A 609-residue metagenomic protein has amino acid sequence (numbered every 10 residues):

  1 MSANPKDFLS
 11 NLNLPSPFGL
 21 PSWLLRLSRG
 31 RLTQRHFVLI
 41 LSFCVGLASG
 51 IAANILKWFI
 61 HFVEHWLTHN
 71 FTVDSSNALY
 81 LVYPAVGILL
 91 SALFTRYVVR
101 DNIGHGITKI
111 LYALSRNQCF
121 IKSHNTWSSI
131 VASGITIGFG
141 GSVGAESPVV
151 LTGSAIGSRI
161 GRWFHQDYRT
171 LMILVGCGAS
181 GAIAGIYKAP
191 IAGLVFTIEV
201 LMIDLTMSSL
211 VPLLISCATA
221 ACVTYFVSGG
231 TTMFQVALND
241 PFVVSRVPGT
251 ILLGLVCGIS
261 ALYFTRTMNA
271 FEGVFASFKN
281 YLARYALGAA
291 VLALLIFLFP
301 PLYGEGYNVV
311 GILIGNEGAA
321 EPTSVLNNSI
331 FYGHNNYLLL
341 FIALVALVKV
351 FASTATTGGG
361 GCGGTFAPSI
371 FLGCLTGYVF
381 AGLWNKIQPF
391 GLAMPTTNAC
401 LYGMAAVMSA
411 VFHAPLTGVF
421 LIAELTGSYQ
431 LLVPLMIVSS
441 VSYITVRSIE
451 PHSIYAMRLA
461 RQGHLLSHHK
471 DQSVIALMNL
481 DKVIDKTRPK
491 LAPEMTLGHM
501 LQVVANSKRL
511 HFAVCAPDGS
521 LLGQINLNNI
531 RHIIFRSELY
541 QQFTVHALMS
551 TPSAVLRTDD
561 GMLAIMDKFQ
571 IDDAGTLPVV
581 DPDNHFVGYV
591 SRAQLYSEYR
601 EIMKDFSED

Functional and structural regions predicted by a protein language model:
M1-L477, D481, K486-T487, L491-L522 (+4 more regions): Alpha-helical transmembrane segments and immediately membrane-proximal extracytoplasmic
I484-K490, T496-L521, L527-I533, L539-V587 (+2 more regions): Helix-loop-beta junctions that constitute the ligand-sensing/allosteric loops of cytosolic regulatory sensor domains
